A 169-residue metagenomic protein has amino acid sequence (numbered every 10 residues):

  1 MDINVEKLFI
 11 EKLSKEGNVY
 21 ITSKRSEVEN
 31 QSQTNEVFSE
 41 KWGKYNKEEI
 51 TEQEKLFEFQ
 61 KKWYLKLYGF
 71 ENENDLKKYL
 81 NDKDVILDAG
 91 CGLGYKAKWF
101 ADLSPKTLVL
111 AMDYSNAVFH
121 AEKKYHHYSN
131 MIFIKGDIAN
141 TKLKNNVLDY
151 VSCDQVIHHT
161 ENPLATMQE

Functional and structural regions predicted by a protein language model:
D2-K142, Y150: Conserved N-terminal segment of class I S-adenosyl-L-methionine
N140, K144-N145, N162: Acidic/polar helix N-cap motif
Y150-E161: A short SAM/SAH-binding and catalytic strip from SAM-dependent methyltransferases
T160-E169: A short, conserved alpha-helix within the catalytic core of class I
